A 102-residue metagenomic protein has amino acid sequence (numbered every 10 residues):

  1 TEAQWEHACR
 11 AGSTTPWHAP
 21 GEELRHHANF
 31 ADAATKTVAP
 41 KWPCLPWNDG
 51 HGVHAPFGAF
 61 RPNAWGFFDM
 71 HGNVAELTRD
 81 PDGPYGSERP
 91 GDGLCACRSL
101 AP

Functional and structural regions predicted by a protein language model:
T1-P102: Functional-site microenvironments in short loops/helix caps that host divalent-cation chemistry
